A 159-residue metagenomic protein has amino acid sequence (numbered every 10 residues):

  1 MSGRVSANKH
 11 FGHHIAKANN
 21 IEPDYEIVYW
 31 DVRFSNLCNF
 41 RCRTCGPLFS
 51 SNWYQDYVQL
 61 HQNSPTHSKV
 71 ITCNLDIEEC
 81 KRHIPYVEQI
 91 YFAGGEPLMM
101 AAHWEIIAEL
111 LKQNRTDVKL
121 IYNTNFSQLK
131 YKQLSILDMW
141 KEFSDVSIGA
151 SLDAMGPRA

Functional and structural regions predicted by a protein language model:
M1, L37-L48: Local cysteine-cluster metal-coordination motifs and their immediate loop/turn environment, predominantly Fe-S cluster
M1-V28, L48: Flexible, acidic/Gly-rich N-terminal and inter-domain linker regions that tether and position cofactor-handling modules
H10-I15, T72-N74, I106, K130-Q133: Short amphipathic alpha-helical surface micro-motifs
H13-P23, V70-R82: A Trp-anchored, charged/polar loop motif used as the substrate-binding/catalytic surface of acyl/ester-handling
I27-L37, L48-N74, P85-A101, Q113-K132 (+1 more regions): Core AdoMet radical
C45-L48, I106, L110: Hydrophobic residues on the short alpha-helix immediately C-terminal to a glycine-rich phosphate/catalytic loop
E79-C80, A102-E109, Q133-M139: A short acidic, amphipathic alpha-helical/loop segment
